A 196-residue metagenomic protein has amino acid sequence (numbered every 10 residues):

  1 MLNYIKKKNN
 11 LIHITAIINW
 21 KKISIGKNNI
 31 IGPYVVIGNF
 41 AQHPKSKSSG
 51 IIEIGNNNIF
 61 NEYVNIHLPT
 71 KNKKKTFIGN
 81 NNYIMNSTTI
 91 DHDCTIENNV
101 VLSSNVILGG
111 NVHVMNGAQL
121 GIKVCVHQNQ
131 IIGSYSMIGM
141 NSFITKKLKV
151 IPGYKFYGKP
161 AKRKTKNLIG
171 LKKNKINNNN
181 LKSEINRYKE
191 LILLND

Functional and structural regions predicted by a protein language model:
M1-Y34: N-terminal segments that cap or nucleate solenoid repeat domains
Y4-K7, I30-I54, E62-N65, P69 (+4 more regions): Glycine-rich hexapeptide-repeat left-handed beta-helix
